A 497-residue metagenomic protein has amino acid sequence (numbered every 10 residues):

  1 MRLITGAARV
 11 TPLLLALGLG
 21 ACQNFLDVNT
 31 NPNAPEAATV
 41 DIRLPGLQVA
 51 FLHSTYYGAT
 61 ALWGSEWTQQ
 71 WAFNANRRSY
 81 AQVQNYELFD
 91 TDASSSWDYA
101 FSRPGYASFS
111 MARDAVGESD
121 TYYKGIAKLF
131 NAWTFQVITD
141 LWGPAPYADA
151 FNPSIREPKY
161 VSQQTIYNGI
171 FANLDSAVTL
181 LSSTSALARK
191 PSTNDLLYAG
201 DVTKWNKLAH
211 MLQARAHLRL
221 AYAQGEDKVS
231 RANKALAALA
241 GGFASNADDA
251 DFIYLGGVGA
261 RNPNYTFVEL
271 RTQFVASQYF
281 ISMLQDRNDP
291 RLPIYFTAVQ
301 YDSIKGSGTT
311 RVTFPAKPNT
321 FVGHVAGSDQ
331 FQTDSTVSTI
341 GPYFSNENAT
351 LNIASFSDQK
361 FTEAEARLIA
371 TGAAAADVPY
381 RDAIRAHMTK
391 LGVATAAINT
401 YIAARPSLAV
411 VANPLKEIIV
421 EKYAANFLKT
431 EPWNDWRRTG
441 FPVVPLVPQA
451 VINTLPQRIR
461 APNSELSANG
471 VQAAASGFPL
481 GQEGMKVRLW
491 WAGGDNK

Functional and structural regions predicted by a protein language model:
M1-C22: Sec-dependent bacterial lipoprotein signal peptides
C22, V202, V268-D286, L292-F296 (+2 more regions): Long, intrinsically disordered, low-complexity segments
C22-A72, E87-D90, G117, T336-P342 (+1 more regions): Membrane-proximal, proline-rich intrinsically disordered regions
Q23-L26, V49, T60-A61, S65 (+12 more regions): Flexible, active-site-adjacent loop/turn segments at secondary-structure boundaries
A38-D41, N74-L391, V411-L415, E421 (+1 more regions): Structured, solvent-exposed acidic/aromatic patches
T184-A188, Q224, K390-A394, N426-N434 (+1 more regions): Substrate-binding/catalytic groove segments of enzymes that remodel or degrade extracellular structural polymers
F321, A396-T400: Surface-exposed intrinsically disordered loops and tails
